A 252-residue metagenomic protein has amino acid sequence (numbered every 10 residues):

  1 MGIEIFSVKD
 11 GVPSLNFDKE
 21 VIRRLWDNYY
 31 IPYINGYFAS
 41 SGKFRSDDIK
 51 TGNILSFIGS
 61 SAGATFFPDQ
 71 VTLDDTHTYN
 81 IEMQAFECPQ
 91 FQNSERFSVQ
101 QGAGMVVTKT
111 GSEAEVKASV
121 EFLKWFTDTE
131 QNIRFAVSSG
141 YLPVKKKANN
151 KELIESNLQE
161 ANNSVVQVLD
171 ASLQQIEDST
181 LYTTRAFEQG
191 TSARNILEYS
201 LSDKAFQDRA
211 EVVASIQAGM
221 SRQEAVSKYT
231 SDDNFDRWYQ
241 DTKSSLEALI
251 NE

Functional and structural regions predicted by a protein language model:
M1-G11, W26-D27, N93, S98-K109 (+1 more regions): Periplasmic solute-binding protein
D10-G42: Glycine-centered hinge/linker elements that transmit conformational signals in sensory and ligand-binding systems
R23-Y30, I34, V120-T127, I133-A136 (+3 more regions): Non-transmembrane alpha-helical segments in soluble domains of secreted/periplasmic/extracellular proteins
I31-F38, L73-A148, T180-Y182: Extracytoplasmic/periplasmic substrate-recognition and gating elements
T51-G63: Alpha-to-beta junction loops
S61-H77: A ligand-binding cleft/hinge motif common to bilobed small-molecule-binding domains
R134-S192: Conserved small-residue motifs centered on glycine
L173-E252: Conserved C-terminal helix/tail region of periplasmic/extracytoplasmic solute-binding proteins
